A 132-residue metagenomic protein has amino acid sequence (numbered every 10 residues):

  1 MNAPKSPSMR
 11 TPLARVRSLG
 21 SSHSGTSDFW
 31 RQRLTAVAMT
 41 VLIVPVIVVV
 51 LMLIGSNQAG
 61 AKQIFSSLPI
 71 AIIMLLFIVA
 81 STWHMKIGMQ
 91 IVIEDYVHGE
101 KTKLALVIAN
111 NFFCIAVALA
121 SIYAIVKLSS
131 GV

Functional and structural regions predicted by a protein language model:
M1-V132: Membrane-embedded alpha-helical bundles that constitute the cytochrome b-like, heme-associated redox core of multi-pass
